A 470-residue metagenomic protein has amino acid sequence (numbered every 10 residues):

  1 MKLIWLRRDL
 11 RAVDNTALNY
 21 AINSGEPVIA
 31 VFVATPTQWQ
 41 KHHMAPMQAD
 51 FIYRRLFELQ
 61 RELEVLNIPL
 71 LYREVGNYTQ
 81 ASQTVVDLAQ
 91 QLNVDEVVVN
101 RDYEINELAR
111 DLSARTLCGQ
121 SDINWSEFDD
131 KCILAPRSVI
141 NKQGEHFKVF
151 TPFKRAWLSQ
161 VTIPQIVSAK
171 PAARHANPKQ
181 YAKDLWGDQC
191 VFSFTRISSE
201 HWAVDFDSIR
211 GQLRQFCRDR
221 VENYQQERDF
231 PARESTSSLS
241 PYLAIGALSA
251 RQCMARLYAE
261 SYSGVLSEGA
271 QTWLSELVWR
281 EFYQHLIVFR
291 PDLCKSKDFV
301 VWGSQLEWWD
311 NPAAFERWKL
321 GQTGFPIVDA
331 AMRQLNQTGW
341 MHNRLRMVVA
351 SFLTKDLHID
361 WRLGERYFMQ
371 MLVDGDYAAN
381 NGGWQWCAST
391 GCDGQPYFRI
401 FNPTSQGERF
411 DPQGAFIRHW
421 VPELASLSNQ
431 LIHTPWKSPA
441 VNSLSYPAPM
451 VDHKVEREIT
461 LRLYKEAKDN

Functional and structural regions predicted by a protein language model:
M1-Q165, R462-A467: Trp/Phe/Arg-rich N-terminal binding region typifying the photolyase-homology
N19, D87, D329, K454-E458: A broad detector of short, well-ordered amphipathic alpha-helices that serve as recognition/interaction surfaces
H43, V98, F315, L444-P447: Short coil/turn segments at secondary-structure junctions
A49, T116-C118, E145-F147, P178 (+3 more regions): Short alpha-helix boundary/capping motifs
S121-I123, G144-V300, F410-D411, A415-N470: Glycine/tryptophan-enriched, flexible segments
S235-P422: Active-site-proximal binding-pocket segments
